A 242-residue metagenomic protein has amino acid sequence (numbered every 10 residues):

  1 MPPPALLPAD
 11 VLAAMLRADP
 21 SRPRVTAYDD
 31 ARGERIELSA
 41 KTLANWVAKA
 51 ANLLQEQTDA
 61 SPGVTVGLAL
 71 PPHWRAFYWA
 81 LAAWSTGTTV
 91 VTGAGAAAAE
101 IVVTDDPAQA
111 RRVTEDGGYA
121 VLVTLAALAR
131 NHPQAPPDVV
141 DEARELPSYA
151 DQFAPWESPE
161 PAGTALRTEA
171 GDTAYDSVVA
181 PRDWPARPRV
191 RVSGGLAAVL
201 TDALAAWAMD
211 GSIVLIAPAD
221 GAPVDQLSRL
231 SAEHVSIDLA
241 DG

Functional and structural regions predicted by a protein language model:
P2, A31, A96-A99, G117-L146 (+5 more regions): Conserved adenylate-forming
P4-V25: A short N-terminal helical cap/helix-turn-helix that marks the beginning of AMP-binding/adenylate-forming
R17-D19, D59-P62, A94-E100, V113-G117 (+3 more regions): Flexible, charged surface loops at secondary-structure boundaries
V25-D59, S158-R187, R191: Conserved AMP-binding/adenylate-forming core of the ANL superfamily
L53-T88, A186-W207: Conserved AMP-binding/adenylate-forming
L68-P72, V103-A108, V123-L125, R191-A197 (+2 more regions): Structural motif
R75-A76, A108-V113, L128-N131, A198-L200 (+1 more regions): Short, charged/polar "capping" segments at the starts of alpha-helices and the immediately preceding loops
G87-T89, V179-R187, L196-G242: Conserved AMP-binding/adenylation subdomain of ANL enzymes
